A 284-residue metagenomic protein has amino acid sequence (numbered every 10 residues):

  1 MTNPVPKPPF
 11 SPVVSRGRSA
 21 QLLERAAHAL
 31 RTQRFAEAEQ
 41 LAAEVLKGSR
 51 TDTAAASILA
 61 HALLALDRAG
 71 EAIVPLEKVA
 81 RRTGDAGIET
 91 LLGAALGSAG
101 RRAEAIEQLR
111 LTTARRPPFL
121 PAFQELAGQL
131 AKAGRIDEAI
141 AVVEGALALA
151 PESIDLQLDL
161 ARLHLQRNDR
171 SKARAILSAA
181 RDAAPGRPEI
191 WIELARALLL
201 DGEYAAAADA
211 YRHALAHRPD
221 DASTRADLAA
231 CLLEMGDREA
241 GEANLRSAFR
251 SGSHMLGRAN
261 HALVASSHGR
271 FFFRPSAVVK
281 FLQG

Functional and structural regions predicted by a protein language model:
S19, T53-A54, A86-I88, L120-P121 (+5 more regions): Helix-start (N-cap) detector for alpha-helical repeat units in TPR-like alpha-solenoids, especially tetratricopeptide
A27, H61, A94, G128 (+4 more regions): Residue-level recognition of tetratricopeptide repeat
E44-V45, K78-V79, L111-T112, G145-A146 (+3 more regions): Canonical positions in the second alpha-helix
G48, R81-T83, R115, L149 (+3 more regions): Structural marker of alpha-solenoid helical repeat scaffolds
I58, L91, E125, D159 (+3 more regions): Canonical tetratricopeptide repeat
